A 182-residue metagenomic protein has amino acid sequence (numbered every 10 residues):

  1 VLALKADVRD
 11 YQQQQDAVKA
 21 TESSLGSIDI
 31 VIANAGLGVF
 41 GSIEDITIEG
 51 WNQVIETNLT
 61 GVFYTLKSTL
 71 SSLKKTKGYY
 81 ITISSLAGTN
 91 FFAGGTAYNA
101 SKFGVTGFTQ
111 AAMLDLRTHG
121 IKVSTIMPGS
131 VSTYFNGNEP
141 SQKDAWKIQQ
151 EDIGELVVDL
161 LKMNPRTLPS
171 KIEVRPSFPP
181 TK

Functional and structural regions predicted by a protein language model:
K5-D16, I48: The beta1-alpha1 cofactor-binding region of Rossmann-like NAD(H)/NADP(H)-dependent oxidoreductases
S42-I43, G50-N52: Substrate-binding pocket helix/loop in short-chain dehydrogenase/reductase
E44, F92-T96: Active-site loop immediately N-terminal to the catalytic Tyr-X3-Lys motif of short-chain dehydrogenase/reductase
L66, S101: Active-site helix of classical SDR
S85: Residue(s) in the substrate-gating loop at a strand-loop-helix junction that position the organic substrate next
N90, A111-I121: Active-site-adjacent segment of SDR/Rossmann-fold oxidoreductases
T125-I126, T133, Q142-K182: C-terminal helical subdomain
